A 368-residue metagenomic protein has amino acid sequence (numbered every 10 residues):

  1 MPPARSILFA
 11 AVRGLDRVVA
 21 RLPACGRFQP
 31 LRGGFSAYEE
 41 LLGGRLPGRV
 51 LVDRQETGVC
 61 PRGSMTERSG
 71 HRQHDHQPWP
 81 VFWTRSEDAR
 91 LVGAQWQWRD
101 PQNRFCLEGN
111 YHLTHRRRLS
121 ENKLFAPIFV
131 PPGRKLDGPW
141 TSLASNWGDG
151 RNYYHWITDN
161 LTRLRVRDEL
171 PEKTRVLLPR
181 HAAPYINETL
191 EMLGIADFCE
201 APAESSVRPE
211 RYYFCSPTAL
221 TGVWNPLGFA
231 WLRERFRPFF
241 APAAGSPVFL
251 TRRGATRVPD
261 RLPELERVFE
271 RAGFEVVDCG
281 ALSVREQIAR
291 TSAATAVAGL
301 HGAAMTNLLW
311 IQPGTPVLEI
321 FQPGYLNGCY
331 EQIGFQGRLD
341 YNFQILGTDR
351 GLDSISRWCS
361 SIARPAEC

Functional and structural regions predicted by a protein language model:
P2-C368: The feature primarily captures lumenal catalytic ectodomains of type II secretory-pathway glycosyltransferases
